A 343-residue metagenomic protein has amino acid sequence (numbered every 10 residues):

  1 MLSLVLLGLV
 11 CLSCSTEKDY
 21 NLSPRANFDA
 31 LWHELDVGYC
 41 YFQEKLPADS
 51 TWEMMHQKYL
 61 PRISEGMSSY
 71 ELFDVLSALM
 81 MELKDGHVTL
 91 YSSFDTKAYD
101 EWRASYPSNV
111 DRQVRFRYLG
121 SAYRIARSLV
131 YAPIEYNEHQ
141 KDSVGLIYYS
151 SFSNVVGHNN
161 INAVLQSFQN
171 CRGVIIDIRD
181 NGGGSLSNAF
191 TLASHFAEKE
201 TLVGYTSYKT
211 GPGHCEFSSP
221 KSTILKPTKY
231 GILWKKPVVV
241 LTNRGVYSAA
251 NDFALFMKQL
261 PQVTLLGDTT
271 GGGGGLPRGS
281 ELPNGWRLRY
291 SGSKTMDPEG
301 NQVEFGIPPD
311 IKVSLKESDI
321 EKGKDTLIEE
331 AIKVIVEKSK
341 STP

Functional and structural regions predicted by a protein language model:
M1-L12: Sec-dependent bacterial lipoprotein signal peptides
L6, H139, Q166, Y230-L233: Structural motif
V10-L12, R172, P309-I311: Short acidic (Asp/Glu) and glycine-rich catalytic loops that position anionic groups and cofactors
C14-Y208, H214-S222, P237, G279 (+2 more regions): Flexible, low-complexity junctional segments that flank or bridge functional domains
N159-N162, T326-E330: Short, contiguous clusters of charged residues that form electrostatic/catalytic patches at enzyme active sites, used
S187-K322, E329: Conserved acidic, small-residue-rich alpha-beta core segments centered on
E330-K338: C-terminal alpha-helix
